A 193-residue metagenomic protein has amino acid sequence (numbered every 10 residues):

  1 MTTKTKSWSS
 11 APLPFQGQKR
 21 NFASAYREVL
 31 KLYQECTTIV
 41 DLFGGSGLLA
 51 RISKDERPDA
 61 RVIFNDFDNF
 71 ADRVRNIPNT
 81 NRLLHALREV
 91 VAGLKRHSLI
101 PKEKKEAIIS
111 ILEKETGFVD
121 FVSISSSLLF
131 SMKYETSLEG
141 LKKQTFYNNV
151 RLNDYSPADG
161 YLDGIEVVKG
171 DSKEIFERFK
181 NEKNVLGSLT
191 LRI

Functional and structural regions predicted by a protein language model:
M1-T38, L48, D55-E56, S123 (+1 more regions): S-adenosyl-L-methionine
N21, T37, G44, L48 (+4 more regions): Short, well-structured alpha-helical interface segments that form or flank functional binding sites
R27, V40-S53, F64-D68, S127 (+1 more regions): Conserved proline-anchored active-site loop of SAM-dependent methyltransferases that bridges a beta-strand
E28-L32, I52-S53, Y155-A158, I175-R178: Short, flexible, glycine/charge-rich loop motifs used to bind or transfer phosphoryl groups or to couple energy/partner
E35-T37, D59, E182-N184: A general structural motif
L49-D55, R73-I77, F179: A short acidic (Asp/Glu
R61-E166: Class I S-adenosyl-L-methionine-dependent methyltransferase module
D163-I193: Conserved mid-sequence domains
